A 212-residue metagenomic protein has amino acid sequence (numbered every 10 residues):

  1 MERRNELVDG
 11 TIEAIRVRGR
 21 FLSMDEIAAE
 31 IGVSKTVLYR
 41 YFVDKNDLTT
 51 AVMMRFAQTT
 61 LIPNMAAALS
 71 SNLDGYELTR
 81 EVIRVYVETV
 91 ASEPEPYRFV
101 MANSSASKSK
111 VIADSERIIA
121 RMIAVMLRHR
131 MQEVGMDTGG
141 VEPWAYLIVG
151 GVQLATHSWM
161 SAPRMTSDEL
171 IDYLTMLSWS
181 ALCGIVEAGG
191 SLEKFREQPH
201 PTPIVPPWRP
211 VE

Functional and structural regions predicted by a protein language model:
M1-E30, D47-T50: Basic, helix-initiating cap at the start of DNA-binding domains
E2, I15, D47-T60, Y97-V100 (+3 more regions): Alpha-helical DNA-contacting segments of helix-turn-helix folds
G32-F42: Short hydrophobic/aromatic patch on the recognition helix
N64-N72, Y97-S104, T156-P163: Secondary-structure edge/capping motif, primarily at the C-terminal ends of alpha-helices and the immediately following
A66-E95, I148, I171: Hydrophobic alpha-helical connector segments
E81, E88-A124, G135-P143, S161: Short secondary-structure transition hinges
K108-Q132, E142-L154, D172, M176-C183: Amphipathic alpha-helical packing segments from all-alpha helical-bundle domains
E193-E212: Acidic, Ser/Thr-rich low-complexity intrinsically disordered segments
